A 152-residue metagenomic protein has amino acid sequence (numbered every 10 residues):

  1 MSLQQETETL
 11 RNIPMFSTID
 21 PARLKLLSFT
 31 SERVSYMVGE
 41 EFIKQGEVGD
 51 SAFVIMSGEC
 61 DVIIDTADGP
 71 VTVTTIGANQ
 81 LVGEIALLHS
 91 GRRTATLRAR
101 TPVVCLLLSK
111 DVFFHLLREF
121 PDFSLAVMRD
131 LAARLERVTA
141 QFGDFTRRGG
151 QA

Functional and structural regions predicted by a protein language model:
M1-A152: Cytosolic regulatory regions built on CNB/CRP/Popeye-like sensor folds
